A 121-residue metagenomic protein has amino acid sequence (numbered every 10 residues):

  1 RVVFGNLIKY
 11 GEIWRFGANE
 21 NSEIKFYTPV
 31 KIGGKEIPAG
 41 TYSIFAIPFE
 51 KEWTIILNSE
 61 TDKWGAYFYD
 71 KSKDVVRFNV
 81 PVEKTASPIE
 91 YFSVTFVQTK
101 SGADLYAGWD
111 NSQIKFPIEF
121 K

Functional and structural regions predicted by a protein language model:
R1-R15: Contiguous segments within soluble domain cores/interaction surfaces
R1-V2, G34, T54, G65-Y67 (+3 more regions): Short acidic, gly/pro-rich beta-turn/loop elements at beta-sheet edges and active-site/ligand-binding grooves
E12-W64: Mid-length scaffold segments of soluble, non-membrane domains
N19-N21, T41, V75, Y91 (+2 more regions): Intrinsic-disorder/low-complexity, polar/charged segments enriched in Ser/Thr/Lys/Arg/Asp/Glu/Gln
K25, K31, N79-P81, T95 (+1 more regions): Generic structural detector for well-ordered beta-strands
P48-E50, Q98-K100, W109-N111: A generic beta-sheet turn/junction motif
D62-G102, Y106: Surface-exposed, gly/pro-biased binding rims or lids
D110-K121: Acidic, small-residue rich beta-repeat scaffolds with periodic aromatic anchors
